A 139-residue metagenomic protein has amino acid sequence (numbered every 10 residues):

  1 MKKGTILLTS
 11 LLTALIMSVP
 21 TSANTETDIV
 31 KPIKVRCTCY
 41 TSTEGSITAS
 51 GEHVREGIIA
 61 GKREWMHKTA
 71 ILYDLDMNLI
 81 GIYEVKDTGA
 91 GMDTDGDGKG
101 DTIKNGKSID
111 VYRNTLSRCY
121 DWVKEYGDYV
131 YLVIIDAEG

Functional and structural regions predicted by a protein language model:
M1-K2, M66: Short, well-ordered loop/turn elements at secondary-structure boundaries
K2-A23: Sec-dependent N-terminal signal peptides of Gram-positive bacterial secreted proteins and lipoproteins
N24-G139: Solvent-exposed, well-ordered loop and adjacent helix/strand elements within mature globular domains that form
